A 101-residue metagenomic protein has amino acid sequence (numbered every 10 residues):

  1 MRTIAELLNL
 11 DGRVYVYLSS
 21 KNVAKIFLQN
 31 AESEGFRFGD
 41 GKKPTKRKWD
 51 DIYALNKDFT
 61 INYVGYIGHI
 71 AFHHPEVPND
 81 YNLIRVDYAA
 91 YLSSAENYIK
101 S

Functional and structural regions predicted by a protein language model:
M1-S101: Structural boundary micro-motifs
